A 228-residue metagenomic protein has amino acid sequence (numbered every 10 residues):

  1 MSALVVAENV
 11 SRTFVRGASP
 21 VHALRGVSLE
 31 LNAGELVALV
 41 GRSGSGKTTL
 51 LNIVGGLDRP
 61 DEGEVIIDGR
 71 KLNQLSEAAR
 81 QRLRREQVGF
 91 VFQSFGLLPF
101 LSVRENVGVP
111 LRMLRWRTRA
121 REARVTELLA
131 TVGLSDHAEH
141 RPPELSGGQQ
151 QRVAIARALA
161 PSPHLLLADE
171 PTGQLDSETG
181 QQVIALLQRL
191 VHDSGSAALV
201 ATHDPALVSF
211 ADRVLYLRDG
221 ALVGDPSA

Functional and structural regions predicted by a protein language model:
M1-S2, A228: Short, low-complexity, intrinsically disordered N-terminal peptides in bacterial proteins
L4-F210, V214-L217: ABC family nucleotide-binding domain
Q74, D225-A228: Short amphipathic beta-strand/extended segments with alternating polar/hydrophobic composition
V214-P226: H-loop (His-switch) and adjacent beta-strand-loop-beta switch element of ABC-type ATPase nucleotide-binding domains
